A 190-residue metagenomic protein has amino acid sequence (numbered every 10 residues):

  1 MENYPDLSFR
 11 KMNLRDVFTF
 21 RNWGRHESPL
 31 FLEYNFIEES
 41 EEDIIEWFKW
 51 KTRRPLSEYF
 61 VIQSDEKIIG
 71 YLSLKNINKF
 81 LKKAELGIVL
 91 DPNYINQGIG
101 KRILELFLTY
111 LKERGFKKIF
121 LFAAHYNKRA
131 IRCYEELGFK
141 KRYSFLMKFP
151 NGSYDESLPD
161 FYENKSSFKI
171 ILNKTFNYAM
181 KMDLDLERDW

Functional and structural regions predicted by a protein language model:
N3, N22-E38: Helix-loop element at the rim of GNAT/NAT acetyltransferase active sites that forms part of the acceptor-substrate
L7-N22: A short beta-loop-alpha structural element at the N-terminal edge of CoA-dependent acyl/N-acetyltransferase catalytic
L14, I37-I95, L104, T175-D189: Acetyl-CoA-dependent GNAT
N76-N78, F145, F149: A short acidic/small-residue loop/turn micro-motif
N96-Y110, R132-E136: Conserved acetyl-CoA-binding loop-helix of GNAT-fold acetyltransferases
Y110, L121-I131, M147-S157: Conserved beta-strand-loop-alpha-helix junction that forms the acyl-donor binding cleft
K117, M147-W190: C-terminal "cap" of GNAT-fold acetyltransferases
E135-F145: Conserved acetyl-CoA-binding loop of GNAT-fold acetyltransferases
